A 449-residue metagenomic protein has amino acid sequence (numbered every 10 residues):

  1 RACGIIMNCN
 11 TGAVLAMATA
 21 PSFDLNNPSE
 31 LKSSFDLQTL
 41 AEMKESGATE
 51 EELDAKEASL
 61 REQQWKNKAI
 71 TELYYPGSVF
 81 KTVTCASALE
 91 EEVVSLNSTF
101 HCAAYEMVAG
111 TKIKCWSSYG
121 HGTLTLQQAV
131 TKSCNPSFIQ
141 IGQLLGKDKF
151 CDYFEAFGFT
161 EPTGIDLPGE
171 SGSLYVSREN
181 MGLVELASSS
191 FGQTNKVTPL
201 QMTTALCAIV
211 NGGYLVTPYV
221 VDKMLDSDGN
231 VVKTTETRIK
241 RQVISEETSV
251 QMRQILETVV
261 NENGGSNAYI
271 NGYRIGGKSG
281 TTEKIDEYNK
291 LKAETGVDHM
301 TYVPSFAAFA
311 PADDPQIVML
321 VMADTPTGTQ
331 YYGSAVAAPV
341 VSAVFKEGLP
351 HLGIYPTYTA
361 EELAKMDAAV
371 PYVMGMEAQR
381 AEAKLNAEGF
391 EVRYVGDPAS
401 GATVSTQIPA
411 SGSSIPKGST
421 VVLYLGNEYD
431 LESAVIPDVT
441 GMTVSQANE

Functional and structural regions predicted by a protein language model:
A2, N8-V79, V83-A323: Beta-lactam-recognizing serine transpeptidase/beta-lactamase-like catalytic domain environment
T235, G272, D286, P311 (+1 more regions): Ligand-recognition elements built from short beta-strands and adjacent flexible loops
